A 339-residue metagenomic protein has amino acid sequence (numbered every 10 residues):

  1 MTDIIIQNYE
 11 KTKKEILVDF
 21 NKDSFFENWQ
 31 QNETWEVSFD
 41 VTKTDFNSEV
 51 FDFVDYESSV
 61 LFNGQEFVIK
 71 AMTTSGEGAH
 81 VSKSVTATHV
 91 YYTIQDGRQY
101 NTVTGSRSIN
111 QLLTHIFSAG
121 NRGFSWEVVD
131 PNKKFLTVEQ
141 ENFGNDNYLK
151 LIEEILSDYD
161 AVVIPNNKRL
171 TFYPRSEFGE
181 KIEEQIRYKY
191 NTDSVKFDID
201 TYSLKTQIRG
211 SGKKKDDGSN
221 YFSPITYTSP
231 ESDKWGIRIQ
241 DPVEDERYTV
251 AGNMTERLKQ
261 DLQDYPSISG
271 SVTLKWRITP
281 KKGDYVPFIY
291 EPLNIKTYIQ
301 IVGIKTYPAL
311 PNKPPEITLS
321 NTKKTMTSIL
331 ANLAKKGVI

Functional and structural regions predicted by a protein language model:
M1-F20: Polar/acidic, low-complexity leader/linker segments enriched in S/T/G and N/D
T2-I6, E180-P311, K323-K324, A334-I339: Acidic, small/polar-enriched beta strand-loop surface segments
W29-D45, H80-Y92, G210, Y265-L274 (+2 more regions): Oligomerization/assembly interface segments of phage tail-like spikes and tubes
F46-S125: Surface-exposed cap/loop segments at beta↔alpha junctions
G64-M72, L293-V302, S328: Short, Lys/Arg- and Gly-enriched loop/turn segments at beta-strand edges
T73-I94, E127-K205, R209, K214: Short beta-strand-centered interaction patches in the first periplasmic/extracellular domains of large envelope
V90-T93, G105-L112, K323-I339: Cys-His-centered catalytic/binding microenvironment captured across papain-like cysteine peptidases and homologous
N110-T114, L149-E153, Q207-I208, T255 (+1 more regions): Extracytoplasmic/secreted envelope proteins and their assembly/folding machinery, especially bacterial periplasmic
